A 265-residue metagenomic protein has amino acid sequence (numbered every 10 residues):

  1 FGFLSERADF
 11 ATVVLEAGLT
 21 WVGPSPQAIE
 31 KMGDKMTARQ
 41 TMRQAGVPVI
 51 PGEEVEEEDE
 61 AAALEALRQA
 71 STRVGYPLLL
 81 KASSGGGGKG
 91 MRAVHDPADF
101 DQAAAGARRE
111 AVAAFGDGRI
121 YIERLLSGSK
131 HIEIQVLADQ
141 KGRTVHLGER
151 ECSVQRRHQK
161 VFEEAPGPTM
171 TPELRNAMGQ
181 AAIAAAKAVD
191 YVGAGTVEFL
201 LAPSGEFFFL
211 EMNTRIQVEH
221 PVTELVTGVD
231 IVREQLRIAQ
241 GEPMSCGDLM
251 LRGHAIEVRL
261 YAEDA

Functional and structural regions predicted by a protein language model:
F1-V197, L201-H220: N-terminal beta-alpha lobe that positions the nucleotide/phosphoryl donor in ATP/NTP-coupled carboxylate activation
T12, E149, E224, R233-R237: Generic alpha-helical structural context detector
V49-E53, G193-G195, R233, E242-L249: Acidic/polar loop patches that form or flank catalytic/metal-binding clefts of enzymes that bind anionic ligands
E65-L67, E234-A265: Peripheral (often C-terminal) accessory segments that flank ATP-dependent C-N-forming ligase machineries
L126, V226, I238-A239: Hydrophobic residues in alpha-helical segments
Q217-D230: ATP-dependent carboxylate-activation loops
